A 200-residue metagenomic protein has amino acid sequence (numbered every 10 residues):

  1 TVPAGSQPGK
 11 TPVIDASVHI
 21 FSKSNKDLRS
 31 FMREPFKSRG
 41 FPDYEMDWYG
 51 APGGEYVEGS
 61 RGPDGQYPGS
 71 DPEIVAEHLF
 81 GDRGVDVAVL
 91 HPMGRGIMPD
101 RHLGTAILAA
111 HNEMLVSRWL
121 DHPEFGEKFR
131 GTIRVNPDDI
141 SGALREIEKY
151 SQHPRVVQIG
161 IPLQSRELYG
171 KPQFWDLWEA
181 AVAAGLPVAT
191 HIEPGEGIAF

Functional and structural regions predicted by a protein language model:
T1-F200: Helix-coil boundary/capping segments in enzymes
